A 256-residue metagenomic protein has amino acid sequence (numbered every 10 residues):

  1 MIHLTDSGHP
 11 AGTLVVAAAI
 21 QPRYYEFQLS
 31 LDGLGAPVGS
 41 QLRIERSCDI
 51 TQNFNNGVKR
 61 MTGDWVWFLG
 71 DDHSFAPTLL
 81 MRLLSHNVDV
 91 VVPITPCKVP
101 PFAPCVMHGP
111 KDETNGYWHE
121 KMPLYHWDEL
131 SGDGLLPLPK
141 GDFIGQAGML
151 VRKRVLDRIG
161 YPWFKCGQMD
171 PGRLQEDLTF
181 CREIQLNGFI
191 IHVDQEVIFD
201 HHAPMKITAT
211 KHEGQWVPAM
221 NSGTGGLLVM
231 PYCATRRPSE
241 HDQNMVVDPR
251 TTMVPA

Functional and structural regions predicted by a protein language model:
M1-E45: N-proximal low-complexity "stem/linker" segments adjacent to membrane-targeting elements
R46-N53, L174: A short, glycine-/small-residue-rich helix N-cap motif at loop->alpha-helix starts within glycosyltransferase
T51, N55, P77, L178: Glycine-rich phosphate-binding loop at the start of an alpha helix
N55-W65: Active-site nucleotide-sugar/metal-binding loop of Leloir-type enzymes
G63-S74: Short beta-strand-to-loop acidic/aromatic patch adjacent to the donor-nucleotide binding site
A76-Q168: Conserved catalytic core of nucleotide-sugar-dependent glycosyltransferases
K153-R154, R158-A256: C-terminal catalytic/acceptor-binding lobe
